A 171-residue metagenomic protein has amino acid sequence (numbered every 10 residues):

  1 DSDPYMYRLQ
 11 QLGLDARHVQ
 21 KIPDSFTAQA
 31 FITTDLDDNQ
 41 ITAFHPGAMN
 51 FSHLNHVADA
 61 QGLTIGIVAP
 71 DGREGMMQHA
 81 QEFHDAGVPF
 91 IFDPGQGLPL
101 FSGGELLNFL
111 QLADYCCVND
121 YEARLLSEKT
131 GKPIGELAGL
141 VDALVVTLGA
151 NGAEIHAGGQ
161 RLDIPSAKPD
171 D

Functional and structural regions predicted by a protein language model:
D1-I65: Conserved N-terminal subdomain of the carbohydrate kinase-like
Y7-Q11, D35-D37, N108-Q111, P133-E136 (+1 more regions): Short, hinge-like loop/turn segments at secondary-structure boundaries
I22, A69, N119, T147 (+1 more regions): Conserved residues at the C-terminal ends of beta-strands
D24, P46-M49, P94-L98, Y121-E122 (+1 more regions): Short, acidic/turn-prone active-site loops that include or flank metal/cofactor- and phosphate-binding residues
Q61, Q111, G139: Structured loop/turn residues at beta-strand edges in well-structured enzyme cores
T64-I134, G152-A153: Conserved beta-alpha-beta core of the PfkB/ribokinase-like small-molecule kinase fold
G131-D171: Conserved phosphate-binding/catalytic region of the ribokinase-like
